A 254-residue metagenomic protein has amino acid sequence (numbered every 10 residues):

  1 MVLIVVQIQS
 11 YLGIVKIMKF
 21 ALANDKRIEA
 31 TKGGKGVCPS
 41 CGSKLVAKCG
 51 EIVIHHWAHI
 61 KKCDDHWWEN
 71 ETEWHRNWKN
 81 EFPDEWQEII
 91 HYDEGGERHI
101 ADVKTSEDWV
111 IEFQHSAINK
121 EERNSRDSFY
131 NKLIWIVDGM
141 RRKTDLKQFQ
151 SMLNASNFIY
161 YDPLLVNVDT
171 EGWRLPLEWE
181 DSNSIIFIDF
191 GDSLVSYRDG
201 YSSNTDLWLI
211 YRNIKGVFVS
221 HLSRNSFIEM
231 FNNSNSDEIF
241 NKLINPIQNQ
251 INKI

Functional and structural regions predicted by a protein language model:
V2-I4, V15-G33, M140-I254: Non-catalytic C-terminal interaction segments of nucleic acid-processing enzymes
V2-Q9, G13-D84: N-terminal cysteine/histidine-rich coordination modules
A21, G36-C38, I90, V103 (+1 more regions): Short acidic-hydrophobic surface loop/beta-edge motif
E29-K32, G42-A47, N77-S125, T144 (+3 more regions): Active-site metal-binding core of divalent-cation-utilizing nuclease and nuclease-like domains
D127-Y130: Short, conserved loop/helix-junction motifs that constitute active-site signature segments in enzyme catalytic cores
K132-V137: Short hydrophobic alpha-helical runs that function as membrane-insertion/retention elements
